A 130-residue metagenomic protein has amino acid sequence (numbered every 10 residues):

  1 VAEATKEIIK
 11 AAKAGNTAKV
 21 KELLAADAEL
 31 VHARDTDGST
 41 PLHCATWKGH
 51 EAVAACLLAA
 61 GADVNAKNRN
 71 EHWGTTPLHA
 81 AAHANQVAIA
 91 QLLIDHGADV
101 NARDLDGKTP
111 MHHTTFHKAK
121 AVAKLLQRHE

Functional and structural regions predicted by a protein language model:
V1-A26, H32, T36-S39: Intrinsically disordered, low-complexity regulatory segments in ankyrin-centric signaling systems
V1-K10, H96, F116, K120-E130: Ankyrin-repeat-protein effector appendages
A4, G38, E71-G74, G107: Start-of-repeat signature of ankyrin repeats
K10-G15, C44-H50, A80-Q86, H113-A119: Ankyrin repeat A-helix N-terminal signature
N16-L24, H50-L58, Q86-I94, A119-Q127: Ankyrin repeat structural motif
L30-V31, V64, V100: Ankyrin-repeat inter-repeat connecting loop/turn
R34, K67-N70, R103: Ankyrin-repeat boundary/linker signal
W47, N68-E71, T75: Alpha-helical adaptor scaffolds
